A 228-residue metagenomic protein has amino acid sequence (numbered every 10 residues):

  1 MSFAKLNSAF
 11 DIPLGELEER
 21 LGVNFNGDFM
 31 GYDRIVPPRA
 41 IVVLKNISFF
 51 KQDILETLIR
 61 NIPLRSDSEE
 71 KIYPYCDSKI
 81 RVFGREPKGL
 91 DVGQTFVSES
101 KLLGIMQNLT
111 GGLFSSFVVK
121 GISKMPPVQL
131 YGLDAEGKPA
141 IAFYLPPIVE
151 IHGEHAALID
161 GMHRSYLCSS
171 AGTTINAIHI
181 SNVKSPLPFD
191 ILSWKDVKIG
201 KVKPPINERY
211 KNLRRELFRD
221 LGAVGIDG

Functional and structural regions predicted by a protein language model:
S2-L14, L21, G153-G228: Basic- and aromatic-enriched surface patches that contact anionic nucleotides/nucleic acids
G15, R20-A157, H163, S169-S170 (+1 more regions): Short alpha-helix boundary/capping and kink motifs at helix termini
